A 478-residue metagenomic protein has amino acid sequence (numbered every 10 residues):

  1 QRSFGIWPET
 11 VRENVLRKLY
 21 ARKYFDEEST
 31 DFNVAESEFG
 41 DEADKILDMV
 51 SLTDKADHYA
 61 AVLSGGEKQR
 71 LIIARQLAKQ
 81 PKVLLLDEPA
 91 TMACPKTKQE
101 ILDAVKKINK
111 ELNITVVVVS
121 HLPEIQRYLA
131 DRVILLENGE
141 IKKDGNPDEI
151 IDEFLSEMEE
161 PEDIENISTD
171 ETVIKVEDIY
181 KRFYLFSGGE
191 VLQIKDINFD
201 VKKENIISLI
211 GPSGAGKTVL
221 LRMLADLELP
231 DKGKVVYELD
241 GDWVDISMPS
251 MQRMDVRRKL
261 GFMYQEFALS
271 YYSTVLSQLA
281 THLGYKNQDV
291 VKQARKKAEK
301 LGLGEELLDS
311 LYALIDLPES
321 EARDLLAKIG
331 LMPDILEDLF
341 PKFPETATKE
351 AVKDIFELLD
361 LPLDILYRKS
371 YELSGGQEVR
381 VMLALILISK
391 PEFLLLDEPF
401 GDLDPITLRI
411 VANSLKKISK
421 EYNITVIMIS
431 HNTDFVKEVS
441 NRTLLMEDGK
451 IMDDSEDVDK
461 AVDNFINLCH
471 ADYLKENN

Functional and structural regions predicted by a protein language model:
E9-E27, S273-D289, Q293, K297 (+1 more regions): Q-loop/switch helix immediately C-terminal to the Walker
T30-K55, A294-D364: Conserved ABC ATPase "signature" region
Y59-L63, E67, K369-L373: Conserved ABC ATPase signature
L84-D87, L394-D397: Catalytic Walker B motif of ABC-type/P-loop ATPase nucleotide-binding domains
E140-D163, K450-L474: Conserved beta-strand-loop-alpha-helix hinge in the C-terminal portion of ABC ATPase nucleotide-binding domains
A225: Helix-to-loop junction immediately C-terminal to a conserved catalytic motif
W243-G261: ABC ATPase NBD coupling module
